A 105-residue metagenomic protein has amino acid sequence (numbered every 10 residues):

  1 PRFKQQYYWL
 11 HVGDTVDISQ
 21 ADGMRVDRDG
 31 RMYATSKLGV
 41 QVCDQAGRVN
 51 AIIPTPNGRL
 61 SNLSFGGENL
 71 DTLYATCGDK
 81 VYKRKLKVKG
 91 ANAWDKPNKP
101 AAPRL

Functional and structural regions predicted by a protein language model:
P1, P54-P56, P97-P103: Proline-rich intrinsically disordered, low-complexity coils
P1-V16, V42-T55: Blade-edge beta-strand/turn elements of extracellular beta-propeller and related beta-sheet repeat scaffolds
W9-K37, N57-D71, R104-L105: Beta-rich, blade/repeat-based domains predominating in secreted/periplasmic proteins but also intracellular
K37, Q45, L86: Surface loops and adjacent helix of pleckstrin homology
Q41-V42, Y82: WD40 beta-propeller blade core
S61-L105: Blade-level signature of beta-propeller repeat domains, shared across WD40, Kelch, NHL, RCC1 and BNR/Asp-box propellers
